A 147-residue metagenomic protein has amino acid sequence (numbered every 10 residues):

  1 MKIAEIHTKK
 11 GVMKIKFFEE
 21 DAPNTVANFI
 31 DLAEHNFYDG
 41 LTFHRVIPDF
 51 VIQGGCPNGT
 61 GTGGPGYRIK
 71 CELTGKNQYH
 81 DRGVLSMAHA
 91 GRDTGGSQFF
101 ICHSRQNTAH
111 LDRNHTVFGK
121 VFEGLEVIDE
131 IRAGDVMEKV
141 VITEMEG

Functional and structural regions predicted by a protein language model:
M1-G147: Cyclophilin-like peptidyl-prolyl cis-trans isomerases
